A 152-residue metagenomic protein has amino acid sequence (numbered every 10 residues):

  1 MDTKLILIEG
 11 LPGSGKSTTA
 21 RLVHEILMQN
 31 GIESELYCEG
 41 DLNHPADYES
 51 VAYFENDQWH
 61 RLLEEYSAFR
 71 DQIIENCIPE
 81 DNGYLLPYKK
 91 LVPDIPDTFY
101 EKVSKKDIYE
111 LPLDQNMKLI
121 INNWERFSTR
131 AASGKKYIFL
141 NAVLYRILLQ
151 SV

Functional and structural regions predicted by a protein language model:
M1-T3: Phosphate-binding P-loop
I8: Hydrophobic anchor at the beta1->P-loop junction of P-loop NTPases
L11: P-loop (Walker A) phosphate-binding loop of NTP-binding proteins
G15: Conserved glycine(s) of the Walker
T19: Hydrophobic positions on the alpha1 helix immediately C-terminal to the Walker A/P-loop
L22: Active-site signature of alpha/beta-hydrolase-fold catalytic machinery across serine- and Asp/Cys-nucleophile hydrolases
E25-I74: Conserved substrate/cofactor phosphate-moiety recognition/catalytic segment in nucleotide-dependent phosphotransferases
S104-V152: ATP-dependent NMP and nucleoside kinases share a basic, alpha-helical "lid"
